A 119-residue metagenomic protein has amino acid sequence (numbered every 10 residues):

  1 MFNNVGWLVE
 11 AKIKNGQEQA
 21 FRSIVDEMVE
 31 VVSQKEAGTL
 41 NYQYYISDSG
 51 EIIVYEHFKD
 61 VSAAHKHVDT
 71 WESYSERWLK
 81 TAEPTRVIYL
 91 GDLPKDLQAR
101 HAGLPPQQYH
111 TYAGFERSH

Functional and structural regions predicted by a protein language model:
M1-I52, K59-T70, K80-H119: Short S/T/G/P-rich N-terminal loop/turn motif that feeds into the first structured element of a domain
E72-E76: A short, acidic, amphipathic alpha-helical segment used as a generic capping/interface helix at domain edges
